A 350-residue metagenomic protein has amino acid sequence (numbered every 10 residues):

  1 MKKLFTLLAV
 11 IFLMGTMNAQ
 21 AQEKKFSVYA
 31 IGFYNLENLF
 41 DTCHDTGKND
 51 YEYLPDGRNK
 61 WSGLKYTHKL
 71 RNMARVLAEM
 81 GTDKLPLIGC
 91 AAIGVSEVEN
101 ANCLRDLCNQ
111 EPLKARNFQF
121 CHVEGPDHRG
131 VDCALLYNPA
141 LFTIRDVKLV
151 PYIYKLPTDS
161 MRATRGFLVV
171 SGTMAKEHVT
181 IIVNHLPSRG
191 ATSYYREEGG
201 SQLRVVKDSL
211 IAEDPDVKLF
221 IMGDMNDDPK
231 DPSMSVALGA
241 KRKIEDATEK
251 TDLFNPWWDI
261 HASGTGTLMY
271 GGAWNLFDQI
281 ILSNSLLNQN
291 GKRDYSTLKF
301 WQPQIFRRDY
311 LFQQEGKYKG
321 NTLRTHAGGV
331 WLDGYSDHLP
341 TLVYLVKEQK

Functional and structural regions predicted by a protein language model:
M1-F26: Bacterial Sec-dependent N-terminal signal peptides
A19-E111, C121-C133, S201, R308 (+2 more regions): N-terminal, active-site-proximal structural segment of metallo-dependent hydrolase catalytic domains
A21-E23, D208-L219, D227-K350: Metal-dependent phosphoester-hydrolase catalytic domains
E23-I31, F40, A140-T143, R162-N184 (+1 more regions): Beta-strand-turn-beta hairpins that frame and shape the catalytic cleft of phosphate-ester-processing enzymes
Y34-E37, S96-E99, H122-P126, N138-P139 (+5 more regions): Active-site-proximal beta-strand/loop segments in catalytic clefts of secreted hydrolases
A92, V98-H178: Structured beta-strand-rich core segments of catalytic domains in phosphoester-bond hydrolases
S193-P215: A long, amphipathic alpha-helix that forms part of the scaffold/cap immediately adjacent to metal-dependent active
